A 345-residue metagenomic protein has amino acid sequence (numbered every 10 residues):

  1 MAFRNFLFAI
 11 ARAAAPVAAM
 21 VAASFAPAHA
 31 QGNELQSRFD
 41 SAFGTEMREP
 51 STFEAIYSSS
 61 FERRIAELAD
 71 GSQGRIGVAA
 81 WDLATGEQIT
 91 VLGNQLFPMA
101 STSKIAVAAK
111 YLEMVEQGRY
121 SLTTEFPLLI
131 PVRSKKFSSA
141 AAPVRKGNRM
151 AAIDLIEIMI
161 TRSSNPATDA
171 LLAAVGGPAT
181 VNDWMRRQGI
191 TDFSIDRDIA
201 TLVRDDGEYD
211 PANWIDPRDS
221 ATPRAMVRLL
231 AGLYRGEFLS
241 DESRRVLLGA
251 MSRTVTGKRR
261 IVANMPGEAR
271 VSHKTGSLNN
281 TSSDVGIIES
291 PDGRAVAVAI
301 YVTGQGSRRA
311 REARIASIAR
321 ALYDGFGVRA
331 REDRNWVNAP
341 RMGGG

Functional and structural regions predicted by a protein language model:
A26-A30: Sec/Tat signal peptide C-region and signal peptidase I cleavage site
Q31-L68, A173-A174, P178, V227-R260 (+1 more regions): Structured C-terminal helix/loop/strand segments within mature extracytoplasmic catalytic/sensor domains
R48-A55, T90-P98, S139-K146, D154-I158 (+4 more regions): Second-shell loop/turn segments in exported
S60-G93, I288-E289: A short, well-structured edge-of-sheet supersecondary motif
R75, N148, I156, D169-L230: Mid-domain, small-residue-enriched loop/turn segments at the edges of structured enzyme/sensor domains
L83-A84, L122-A140, V175-G177, A200-V203 (+2 more regions): Acidic helix-start/capping segments at beta-turn-to-alpha-helix junctions
G86, P98-L128, M159, V298: Active-site SXXK
E113-V132, P178, N182, S240-S243: Short, well-structured active-site flanking segments
